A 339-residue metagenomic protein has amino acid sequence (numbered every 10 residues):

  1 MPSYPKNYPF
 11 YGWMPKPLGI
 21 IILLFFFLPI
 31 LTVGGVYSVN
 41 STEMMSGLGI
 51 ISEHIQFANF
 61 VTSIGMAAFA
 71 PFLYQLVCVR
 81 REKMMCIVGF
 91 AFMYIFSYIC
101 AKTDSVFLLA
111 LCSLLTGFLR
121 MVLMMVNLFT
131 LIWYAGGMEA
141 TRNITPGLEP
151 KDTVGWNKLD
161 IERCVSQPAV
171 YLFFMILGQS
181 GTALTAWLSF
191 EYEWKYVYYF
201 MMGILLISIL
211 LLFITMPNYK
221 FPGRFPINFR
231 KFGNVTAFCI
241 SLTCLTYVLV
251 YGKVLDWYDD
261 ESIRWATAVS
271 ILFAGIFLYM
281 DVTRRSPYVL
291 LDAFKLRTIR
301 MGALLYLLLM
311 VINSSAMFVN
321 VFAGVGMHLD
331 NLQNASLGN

Functional and structural regions predicted by a protein language model:
S3-P5, W13-Y74, L123-M124, L128 (+1 more regions): Extracytoplasmic
K16-L24, C86, M93, L109 (+4 more regions): Hydrophobic alpha-helix/TM-entry signal in multi-pass membrane transporters
P17-V33, Y37-S41, N59, F96 (+1 more regions): 12-transmembrane solute porter fold
L24-L28, F60, A91-Y94, L114-F118 (+7 more regions): Residue-level signature of the transmembrane alpha-helical core of multi-pass small-molecule transporters
M45, G49-Q56, V165-P168, D260-A266 (+1 more regions): Small-residue hotspots at the loop-to-helix junctions and early N-terminal turns of transmembrane alpha-helices
T62-A67, M175-L177, N339: Short hydrophobic/small-residue motifs within alpha-helical transmembrane segments of multi-pass transporter-like
C78-R230: Helix-loop-helix hairpins in multi-pass membrane proteins, especially solute transporters
F174, A186, F190-L304: Hydrophobic transmembrane-helix bundles of small-molecule transporters
